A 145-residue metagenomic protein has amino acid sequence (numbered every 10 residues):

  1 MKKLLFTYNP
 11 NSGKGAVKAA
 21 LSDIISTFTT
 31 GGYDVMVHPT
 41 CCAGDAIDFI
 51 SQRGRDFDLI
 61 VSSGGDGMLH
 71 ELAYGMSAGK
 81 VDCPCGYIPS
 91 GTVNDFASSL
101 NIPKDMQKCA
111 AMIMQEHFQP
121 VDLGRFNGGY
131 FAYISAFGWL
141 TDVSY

Functional and structural regions predicted by a protein language model:
M1-S63: ATP/NTP phosphate-donor binding region
T7, G31, T40, A78-Y145: Catalytic core of DAGKc-family lipid kinases
V17, E71-A73, A97-S98, D142: Short glycine-/acidic-enriched loop or helix-start segments at secondary-structure transitions that form or flank
A20-S22, Q52, G75-A78, L100-P103: Short, glycine/charged-enriched secondary-structure capping and boundary segments
G44-D45, G67, G138: Short alpha-helical
G44-F49, A73, F118-Q119: A generic local structural motif
G64-D66, G91: A short acidic Gly-Thr/Ser loop motif
M68-K80: Short Gly/Thr/Asp-enriched flexible loops that form oxyanion-binding sites at enzyme active sites
